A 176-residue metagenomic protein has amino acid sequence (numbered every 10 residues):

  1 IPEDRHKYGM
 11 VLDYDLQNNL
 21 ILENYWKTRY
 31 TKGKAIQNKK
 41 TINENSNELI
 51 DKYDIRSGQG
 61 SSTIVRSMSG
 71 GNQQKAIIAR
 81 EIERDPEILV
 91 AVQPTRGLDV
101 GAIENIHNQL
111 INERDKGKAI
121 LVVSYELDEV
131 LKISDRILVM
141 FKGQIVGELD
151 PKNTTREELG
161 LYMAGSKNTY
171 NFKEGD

Functional and structural regions predicted by a protein language model:
I1-M68, G147-D150, T155, L161-K167: Conserved P-loop NTPase catalytic core
D85: Conserved catalytic motifs of ABC-family nucleotide-binding domains
V92, D99: ABC-family nucleotide-binding domains
E104-K116: Helical segment within the ABC ATPase nucleotide-binding domain
S124-Y125: H-loop/switch region of ABC-family ATPase nucleotide-binding domains
V130-K132: A short, surface-exposed alpha-helical micro-motif characterized by mixed small hydrophobic and charged/polar residues
